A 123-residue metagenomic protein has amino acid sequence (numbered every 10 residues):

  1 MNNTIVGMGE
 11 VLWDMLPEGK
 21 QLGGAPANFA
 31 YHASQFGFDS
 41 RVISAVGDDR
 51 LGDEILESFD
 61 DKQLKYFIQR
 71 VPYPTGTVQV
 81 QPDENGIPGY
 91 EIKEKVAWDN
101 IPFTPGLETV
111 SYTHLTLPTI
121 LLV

Functional and structural regions predicted by a protein language model:
M1-L64: Glycine-rich phosphate/adenosyl-contacting loop at the front of the ribokinase-like
D39-Y112: Conserved N-terminal subdomain of the carbohydrate kinase-like
T113-T119: Conserved small/polar residues in nucleotide/adenosyl-binding loops
